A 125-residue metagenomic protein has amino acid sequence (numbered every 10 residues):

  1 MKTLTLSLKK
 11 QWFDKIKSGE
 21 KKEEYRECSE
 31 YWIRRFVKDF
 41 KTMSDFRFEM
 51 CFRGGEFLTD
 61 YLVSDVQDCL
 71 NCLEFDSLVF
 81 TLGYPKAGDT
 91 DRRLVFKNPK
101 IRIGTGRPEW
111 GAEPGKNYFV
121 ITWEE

Functional and structural regions predicted by a protein language model:
K2-T3, S7-E125: Structured alpha/beta reader/binder surfaces that contact nucleic acids or chromatin modification marks
